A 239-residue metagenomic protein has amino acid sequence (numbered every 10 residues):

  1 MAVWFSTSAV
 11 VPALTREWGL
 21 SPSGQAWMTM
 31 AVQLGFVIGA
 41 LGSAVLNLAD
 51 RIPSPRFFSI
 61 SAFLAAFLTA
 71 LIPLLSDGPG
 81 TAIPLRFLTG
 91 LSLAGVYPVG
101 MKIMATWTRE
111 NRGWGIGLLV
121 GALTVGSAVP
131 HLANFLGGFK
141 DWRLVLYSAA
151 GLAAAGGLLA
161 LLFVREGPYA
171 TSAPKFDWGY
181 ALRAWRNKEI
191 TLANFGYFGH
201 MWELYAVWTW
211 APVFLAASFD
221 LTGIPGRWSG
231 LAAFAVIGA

Functional and structural regions predicted by a protein language model:
M1-P22, A40-S43, V207-L215: Extracytoplasmic
T7-S8, E189-G238: Extracytoplasmic gate region of multi-pass secondary transporters
M30-L46, F234-A239: Central cavity-lining transmembrane alpha-helices of secondary-active solute carriers, predominantly the Major
A40-G78: Conserved MFS/SLC helix-loop-helix module at the cytosolic interface between two early adjacent transmembrane helices
G78-R86, L192-A193: Short hydrophobic/alpha-helical segments at membrane-entry points of transmembrane helices in Major Facilitator
L85-A122: Cytoplasmic helix-loop-helix junction between adjacent transmembrane helices in 12-TM secondary transporters
L118-V164: Helix-loop-helix hairpin linking two adjacent transmembrane segments in secondary transporters
E166-F195: Juxtamembrane intracellular "pre-TM" segments in multi-pass secondary transporters
